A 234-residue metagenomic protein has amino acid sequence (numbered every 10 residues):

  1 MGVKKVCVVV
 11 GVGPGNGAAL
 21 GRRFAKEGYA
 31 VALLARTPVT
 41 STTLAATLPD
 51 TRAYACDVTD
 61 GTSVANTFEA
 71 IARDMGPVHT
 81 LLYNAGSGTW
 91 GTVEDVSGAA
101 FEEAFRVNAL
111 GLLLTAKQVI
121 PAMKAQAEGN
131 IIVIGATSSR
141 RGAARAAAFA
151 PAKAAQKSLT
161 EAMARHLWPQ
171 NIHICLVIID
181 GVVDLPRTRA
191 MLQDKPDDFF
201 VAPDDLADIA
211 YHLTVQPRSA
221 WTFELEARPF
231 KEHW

Functional and structural regions predicted by a protein language model:
K4-K5, P77-V78, M123-A136, P169-H173: Active-site loop of short-chain dehydrogenase/reductase
G13-P14: Conserved glycine-rich cofactor-binding loop
Y29-T42: Conserved glycine-rich Rossmann-like NAD(P)H-binding loop of the short-chain dehydrogenase/reductase
A55-N66, G98: The beta1-alpha1 cofactor-binding region of Rossmann-like NAD(H)/NADP(H)-dependent oxidoreductases
V78, T92-V93, S97-F105: Substrate-binding pocket helix/loop in short-chain dehydrogenase/reductase
N130-A155, E161, R165-W168: Catalytic loop of short-chain dehydrogenase/reductase
P169-I178, L192-W234: C-terminal helical subdomain
